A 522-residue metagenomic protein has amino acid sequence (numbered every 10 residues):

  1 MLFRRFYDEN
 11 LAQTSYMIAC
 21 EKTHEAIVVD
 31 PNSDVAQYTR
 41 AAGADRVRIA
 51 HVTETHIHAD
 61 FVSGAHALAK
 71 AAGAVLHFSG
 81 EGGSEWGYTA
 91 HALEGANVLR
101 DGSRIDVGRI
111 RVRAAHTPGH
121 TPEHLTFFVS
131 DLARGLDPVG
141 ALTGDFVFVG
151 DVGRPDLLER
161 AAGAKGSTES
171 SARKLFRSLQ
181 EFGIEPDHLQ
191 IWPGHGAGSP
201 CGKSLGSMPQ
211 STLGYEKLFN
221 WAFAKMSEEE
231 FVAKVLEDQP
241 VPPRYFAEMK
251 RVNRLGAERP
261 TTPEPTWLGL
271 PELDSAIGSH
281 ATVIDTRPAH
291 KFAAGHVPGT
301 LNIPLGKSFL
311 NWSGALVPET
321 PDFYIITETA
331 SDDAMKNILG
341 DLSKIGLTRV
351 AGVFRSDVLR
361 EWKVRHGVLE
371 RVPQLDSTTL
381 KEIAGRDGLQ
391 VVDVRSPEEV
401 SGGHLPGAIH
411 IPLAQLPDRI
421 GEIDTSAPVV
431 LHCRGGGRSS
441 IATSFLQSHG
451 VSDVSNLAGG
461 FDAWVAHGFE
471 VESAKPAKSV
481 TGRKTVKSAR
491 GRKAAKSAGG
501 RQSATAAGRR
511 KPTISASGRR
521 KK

Functional and structural regions predicted by a protein language model:
A12, T23-A26, S33-H116, S130-L132 (+1 more regions): Active-site HxH/HxHxD metal-binding segment of metal-dependent hydrolases
H24, R111, T121-V241: Metallo-beta-lactamase
I27, H51-T53, G140-L142, F148 (+3 more regions): Residue-level marker for buried hydrophobic side chains located in beta-strands that build the well-ordered beta-sheet
P31-S33, I57, E81-G82, H120-T121 (+7 more regions): Active-site metal-binding loops of divalent metal-dependent hydrolases
V52-V62, H116-H124, I191-S199, L431-G435: Histidine-centered catalytic micro-motifs
Y88-A92, R154-D156, T168, Y215-R251 (+5 more regions): Rhodanese-like catalytic fold shared by cysteine-dependent sulfurtransferases and DSP/PTP-type phosphatases
P193-G198, K203-S204, E248-K250, T286-P288 (+1 more regions): Short, well-ordered beta-to-alpha junction loops that form the rim of enzyme active sites and present histidine/acidic
T261-L273: A contiguous, basic/glycine-rich beta-loop/short-helix subdomain that forms a polymer-engagement track
